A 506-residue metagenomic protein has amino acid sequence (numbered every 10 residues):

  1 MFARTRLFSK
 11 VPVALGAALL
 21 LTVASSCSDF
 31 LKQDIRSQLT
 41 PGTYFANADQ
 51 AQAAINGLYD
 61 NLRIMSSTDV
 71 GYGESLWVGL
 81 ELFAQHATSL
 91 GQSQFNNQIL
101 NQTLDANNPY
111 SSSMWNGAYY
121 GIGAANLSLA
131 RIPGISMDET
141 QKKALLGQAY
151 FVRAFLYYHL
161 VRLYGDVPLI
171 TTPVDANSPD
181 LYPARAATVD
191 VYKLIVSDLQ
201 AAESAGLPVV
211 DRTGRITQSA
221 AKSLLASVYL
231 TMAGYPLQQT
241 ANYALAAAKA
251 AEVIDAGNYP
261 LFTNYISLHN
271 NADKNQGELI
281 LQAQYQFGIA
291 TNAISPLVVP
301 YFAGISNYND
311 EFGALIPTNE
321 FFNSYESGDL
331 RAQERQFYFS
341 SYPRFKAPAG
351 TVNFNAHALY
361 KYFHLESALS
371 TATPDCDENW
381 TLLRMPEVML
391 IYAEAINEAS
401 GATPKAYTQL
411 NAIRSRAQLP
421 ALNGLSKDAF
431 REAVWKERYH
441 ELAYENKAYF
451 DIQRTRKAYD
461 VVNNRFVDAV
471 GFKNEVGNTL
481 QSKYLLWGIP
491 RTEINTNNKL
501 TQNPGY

Functional and structural regions predicted by a protein language model:
M1-S9: N-terminal secretory signal peptides that target proteins for export/translocation
F2, L15, V23, C27-V78 (+4 more regions): Acidic, glycine-rich segments characteristic of secretory precursors and extracytoplasmic regions
G42, D69-S89, I170-T172, P179 (+6 more regions): Short, surface-exposed recognition loops and adjoining beta-strand edges that mediate ligand/DNA contacts, enriched
D49, I55, R63-D69, F83 (+5 more regions): Elongated scaffold/linker segments in the mid-to-C-terminal portions of large proteins
Q52, N56, D60-S66, L90-Y164 (+6 more regions): Conserved, well-structured interaction surfaces
M114-G117, Y164, P183-D190, A233-L245 (+1 more regions): Short coil/turn connectors between adjacent alpha-helices in alpha-solenoid helical repeat scaffolds
